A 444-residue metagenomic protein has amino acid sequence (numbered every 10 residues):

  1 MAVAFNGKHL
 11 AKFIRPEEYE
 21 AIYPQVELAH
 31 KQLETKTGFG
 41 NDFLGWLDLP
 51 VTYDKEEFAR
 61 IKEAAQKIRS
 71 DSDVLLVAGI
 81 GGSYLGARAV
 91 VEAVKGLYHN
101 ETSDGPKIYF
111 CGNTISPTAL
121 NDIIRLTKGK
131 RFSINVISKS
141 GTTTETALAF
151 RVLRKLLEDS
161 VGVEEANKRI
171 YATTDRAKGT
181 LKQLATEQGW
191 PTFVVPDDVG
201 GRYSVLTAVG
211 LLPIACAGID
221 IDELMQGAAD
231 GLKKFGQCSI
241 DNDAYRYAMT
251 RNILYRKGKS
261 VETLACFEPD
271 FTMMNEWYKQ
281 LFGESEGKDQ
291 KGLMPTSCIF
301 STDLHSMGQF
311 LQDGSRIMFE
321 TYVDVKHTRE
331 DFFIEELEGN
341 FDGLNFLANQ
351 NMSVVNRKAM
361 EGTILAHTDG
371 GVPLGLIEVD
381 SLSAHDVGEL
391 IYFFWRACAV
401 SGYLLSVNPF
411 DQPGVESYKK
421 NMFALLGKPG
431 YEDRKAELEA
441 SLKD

Functional and structural regions predicted by a protein language model:
M1-R69, L337-D342, F346, R434-D444: Extended, charge-enriched "interface" segments that sit outside catalytic cores
F39, R60-D73, I123-F132, T250-S260 (+1 more regions): Glycine-rich phosphate/diphosphate-binding loops that line cofactor/substrate pockets in enzymes
Q66-C238, A424: Glycine-rich phosphate-binding loops that contact phosphosugars or nucleotide phosphates
S83-G86, S116-A119, T142-E145, K178-K182 (+6 more regions): Flexible loop/turn segments at secondary-structure boundaries
A93-P106, L156, L281-G292, A366-D369: Short helix-loop-beta junction
D159-T321, K326, G414-D444: Active-site phosphate/pyrophosphate-binding segments
T296-S383: Helicase-primase coupling helices
G375-I377, S381-D444: C-terminal helical/tail subdomains of lipid-metabolizing enzymes
